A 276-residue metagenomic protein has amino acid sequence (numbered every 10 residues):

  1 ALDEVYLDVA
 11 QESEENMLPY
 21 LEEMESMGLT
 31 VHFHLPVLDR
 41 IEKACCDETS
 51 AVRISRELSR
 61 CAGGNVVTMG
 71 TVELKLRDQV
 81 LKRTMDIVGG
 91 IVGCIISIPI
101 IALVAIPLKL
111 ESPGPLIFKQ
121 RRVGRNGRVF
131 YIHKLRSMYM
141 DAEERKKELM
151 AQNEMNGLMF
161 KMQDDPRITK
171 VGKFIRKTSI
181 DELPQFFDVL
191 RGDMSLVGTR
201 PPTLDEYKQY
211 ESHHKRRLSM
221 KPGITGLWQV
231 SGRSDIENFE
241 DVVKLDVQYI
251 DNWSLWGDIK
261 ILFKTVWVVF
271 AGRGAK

Functional and structural regions predicted by a protein language model:
A1-I98: N-terminal hydrophobic signal-anchor/signal peptide
D8, G28, H34-V37, D181-V189 (+1 more regions): Hydrophobic alpha-helical segments characteristic of transmembrane helices
L38-D39, A44-E57, I117-P166, T225-D246: Short, glycine-rich, amphipathic interfacial segments at transmembrane boundaries or analogous
E73, E240-W256, K276: Compositionally biased, charge-rich terminal segments
E73-R145, D188, L255, I261-K276: A hydrophobic, helix-centered structural microdomain
L158-K221, I261-V269: A short, structured surface patch at a secondary-structure boundary
